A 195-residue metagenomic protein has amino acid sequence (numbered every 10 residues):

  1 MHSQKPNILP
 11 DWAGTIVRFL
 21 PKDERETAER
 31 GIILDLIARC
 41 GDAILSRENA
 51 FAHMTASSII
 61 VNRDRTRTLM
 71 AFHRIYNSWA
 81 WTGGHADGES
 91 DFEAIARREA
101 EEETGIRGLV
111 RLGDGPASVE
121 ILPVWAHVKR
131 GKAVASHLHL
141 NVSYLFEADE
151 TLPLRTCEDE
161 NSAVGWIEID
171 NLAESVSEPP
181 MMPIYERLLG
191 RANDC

Functional and structural regions predicted by a protein language model:
M1-A28: N-terminal domain-onset segments
A13, L34-I37, Y185, L189: A generic alpha-helix structural signal
R18-S57: Acidic, metal-coordinating catalytic segment for phosphate/diphosphate chemistry, firing primarily on the Nudix
L45-W81: N-terminal strand-loop-strand
R67-E101: Aromatic- and glycine-enriched beta-alpha-beta binding-site module
D87-P183: Unchanged
S177-C195: Charged phosphate-binding loop/patch that engages nucleotide di/tri-phosphates or the phosphate backbone of nucleic
